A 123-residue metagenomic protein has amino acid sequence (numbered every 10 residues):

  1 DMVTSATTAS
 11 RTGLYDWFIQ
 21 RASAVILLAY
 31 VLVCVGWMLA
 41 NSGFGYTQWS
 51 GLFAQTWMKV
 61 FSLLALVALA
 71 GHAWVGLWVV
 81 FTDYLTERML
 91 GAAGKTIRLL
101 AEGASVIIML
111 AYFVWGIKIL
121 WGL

Functional and structural regions predicted by a protein language model:
D1-L123: Membrane-embedded alpha-helical bundles that constitute the cytochrome b-like, heme-associated redox core of multi-pass
